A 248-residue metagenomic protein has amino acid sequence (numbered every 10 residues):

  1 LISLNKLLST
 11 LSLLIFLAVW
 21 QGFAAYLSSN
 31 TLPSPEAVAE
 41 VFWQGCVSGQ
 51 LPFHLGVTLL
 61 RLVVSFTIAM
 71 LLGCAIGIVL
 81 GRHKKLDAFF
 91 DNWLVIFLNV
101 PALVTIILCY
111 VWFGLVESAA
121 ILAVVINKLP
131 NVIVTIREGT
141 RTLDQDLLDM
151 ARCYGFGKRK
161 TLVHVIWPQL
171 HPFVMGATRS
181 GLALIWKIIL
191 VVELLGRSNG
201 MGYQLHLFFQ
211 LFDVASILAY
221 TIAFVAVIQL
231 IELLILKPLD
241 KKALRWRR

Functional and structural regions predicted by a protein language model:
L4-Y26: N-terminal signal-anchor transmembrane alpha helix
Y26-T67: Periplasmic/extracellular loop-to-transmembrane helix junction in inner-membrane transport proteins
V64-L94: Transmembrane-helix boundary motif in ABC transporter permease subunits
V95-K128, E138: Generic hydrophobic transmembrane alpha-helix motif, especially the helices
L122-I126, K158-V191, A219, F224: Transmembrane alpha-helices
N131, T135-A177: Short cytoplasmic-facing helical segments at TM-TM junctions of multi-pass membrane proteins
M201-L239: Hydrophobic alpha-helical transmembrane segments of polytopic membrane proteins
K237-R248: Short cytosolic juxtamembrane segments of multi-pass membrane proteins
